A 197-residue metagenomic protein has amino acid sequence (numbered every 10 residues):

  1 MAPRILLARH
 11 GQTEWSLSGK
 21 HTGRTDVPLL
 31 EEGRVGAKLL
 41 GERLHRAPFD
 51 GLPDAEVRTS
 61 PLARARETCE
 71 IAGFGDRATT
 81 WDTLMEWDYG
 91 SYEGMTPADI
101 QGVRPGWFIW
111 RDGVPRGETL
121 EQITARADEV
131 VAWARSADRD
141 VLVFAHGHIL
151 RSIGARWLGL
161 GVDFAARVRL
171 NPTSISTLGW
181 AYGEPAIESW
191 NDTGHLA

Functional and structural regions predicted by a protein language model:
M1-R4, L40, W87-A98, A155-A197: Acidic, low-complexity terminal tails and accessory targeting/binding regions of phosphate-metabolizing enzymes
A2-D76, E118: Active-site-proximal alpha-helix that buttresses catalytic centers in soluble enzyme cores
I5, D138-F144: Residue-level preference for the first positions of well-ordered beta-strands
T59-S60, A125, F144-A145: Short beta-strand scaffold positions
I71, S152, R156: Active-site signature of alpha/beta-hydrolase-fold catalytic machinery across serine- and Asp/Cys-nucleophile hydrolases
I71-D128, G179, A186-S189: Phosphate-handling substructures
G147-R151, A181: GST superfamily/GST-like fold recognition
